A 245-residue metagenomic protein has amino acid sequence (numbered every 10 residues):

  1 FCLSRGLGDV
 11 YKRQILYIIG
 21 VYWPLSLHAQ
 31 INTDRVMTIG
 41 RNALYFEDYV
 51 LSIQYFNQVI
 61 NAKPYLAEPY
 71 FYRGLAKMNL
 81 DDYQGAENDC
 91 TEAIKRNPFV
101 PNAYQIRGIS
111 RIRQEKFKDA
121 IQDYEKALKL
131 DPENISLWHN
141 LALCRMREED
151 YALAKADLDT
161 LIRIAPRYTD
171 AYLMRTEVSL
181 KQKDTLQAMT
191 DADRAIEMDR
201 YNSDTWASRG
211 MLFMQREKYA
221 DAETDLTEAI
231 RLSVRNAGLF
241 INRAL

Functional and structural regions predicted by a protein language model:
F1-Q14: Single conserved hydrophobic/aromatic residue that forms the stacking wall/gate of nucleotide- or nucleobase-binding
N32-D34, A67-E68, P101-N102, I135-S136 (+3 more regions): Helix-start (N-cap) detector for alpha-helical repeat units in TPR-like alpha-solenoids, especially tetratricopeptide
Y45-F46, N79, R113, R147-E148 (+2 more regions): Register position in tetratricopeptide repeats
